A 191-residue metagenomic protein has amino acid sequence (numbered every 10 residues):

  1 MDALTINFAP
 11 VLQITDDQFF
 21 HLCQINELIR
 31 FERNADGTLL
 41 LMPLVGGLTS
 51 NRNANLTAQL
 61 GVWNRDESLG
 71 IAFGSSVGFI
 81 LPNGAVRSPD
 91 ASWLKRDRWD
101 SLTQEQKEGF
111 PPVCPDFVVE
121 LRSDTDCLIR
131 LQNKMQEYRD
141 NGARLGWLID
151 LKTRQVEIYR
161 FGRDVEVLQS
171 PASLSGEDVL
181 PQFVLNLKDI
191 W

Functional and structural regions predicted by a protein language model:
M1-W191: Gly/Pro/Ser/Thr-rich low-complexity, intrinsically disordered segments predominantly at protein N-termini
